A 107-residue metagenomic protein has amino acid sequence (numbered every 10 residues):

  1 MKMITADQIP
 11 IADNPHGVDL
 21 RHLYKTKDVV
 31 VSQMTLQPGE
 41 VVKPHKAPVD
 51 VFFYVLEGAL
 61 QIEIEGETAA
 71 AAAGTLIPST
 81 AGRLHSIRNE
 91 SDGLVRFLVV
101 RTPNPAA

Functional and structural regions predicted by a protein language model:
M1-D28: A short, N-terminal "cap"/entry segment at the start of jelly-roll beta-barrel domains of the cupin/DSBH fold
G17, S32-K46, A81: Conserved short histidine dyad/triad with adjacent acidic residue
V30, A59-Q61, T68, L84 (+1 more regions): Structural motif
T35-Q37, A47-I62, V100: Short, conserved beta-strand element in jelly-roll/cupin
V41-V42, Q61, I77, G82-I87: Histidine-centered metal-chelating micro-motifs
G66-A81: Short acidic-glycine-tyrosine-enriched beta hairpin
A81-A106: Ligand-binding loop in jelly-roll beta-barrel domains
